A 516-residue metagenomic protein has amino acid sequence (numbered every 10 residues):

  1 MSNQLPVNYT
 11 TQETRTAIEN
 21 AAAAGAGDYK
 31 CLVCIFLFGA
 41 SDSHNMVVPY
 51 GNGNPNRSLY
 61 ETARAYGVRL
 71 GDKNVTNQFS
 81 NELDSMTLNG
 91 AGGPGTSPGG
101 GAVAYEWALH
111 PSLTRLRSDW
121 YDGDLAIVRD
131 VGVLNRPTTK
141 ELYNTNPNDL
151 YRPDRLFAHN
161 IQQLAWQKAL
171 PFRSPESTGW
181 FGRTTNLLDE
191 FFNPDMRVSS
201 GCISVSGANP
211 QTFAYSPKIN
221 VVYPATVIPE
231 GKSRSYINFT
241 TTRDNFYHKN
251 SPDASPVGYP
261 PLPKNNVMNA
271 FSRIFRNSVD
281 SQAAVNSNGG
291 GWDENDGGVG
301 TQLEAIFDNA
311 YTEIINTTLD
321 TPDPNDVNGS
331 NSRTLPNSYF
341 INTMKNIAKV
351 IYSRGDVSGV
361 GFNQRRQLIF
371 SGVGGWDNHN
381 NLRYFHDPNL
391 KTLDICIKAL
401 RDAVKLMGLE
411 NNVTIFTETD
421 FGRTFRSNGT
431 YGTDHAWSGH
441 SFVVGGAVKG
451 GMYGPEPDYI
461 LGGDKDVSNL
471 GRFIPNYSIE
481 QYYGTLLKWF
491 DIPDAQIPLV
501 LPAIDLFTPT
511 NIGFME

Functional and structural regions predicted by a protein language model:
M1-I395, A399-L406, G446-E516: Feature for exported/extracytoplasmic and membrane-associated proteins, marking the mature portion
D124-A126, T414, H440: Proline-centered loop/turn at the N-terminus of a beta-strand
R366-L368, E410-N412, E418, A436-G439 (+1 more regions): Active-site lining segments that contact anionic ligands and/or coordinate catalytic metals
I397, A403-G429: Metal-dependent active-site segment of extracytoplasmic phospho-/sulfohydrolases and closely related
T419-M452: Histidine-centered active-site microenvironments of extracellular/periplasmic hydrolases and transferases
